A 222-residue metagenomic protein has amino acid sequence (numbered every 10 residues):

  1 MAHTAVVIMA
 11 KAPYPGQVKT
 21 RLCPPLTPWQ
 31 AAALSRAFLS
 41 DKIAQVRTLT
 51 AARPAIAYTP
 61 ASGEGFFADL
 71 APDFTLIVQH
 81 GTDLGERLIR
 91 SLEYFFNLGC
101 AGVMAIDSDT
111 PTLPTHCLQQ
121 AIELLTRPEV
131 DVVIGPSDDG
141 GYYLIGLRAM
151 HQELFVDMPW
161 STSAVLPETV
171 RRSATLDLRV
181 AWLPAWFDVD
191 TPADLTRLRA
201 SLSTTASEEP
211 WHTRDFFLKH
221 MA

Functional and structural regions predicted by a protein language model:
M1-R21: N-terminal nucleotide-binding beta1-loop-alpha1 segment
A33-A52: A short, N-terminal amphipathic alpha-helix
A51-P60: Short beta-strand/loop segment that forms part of the nucleotide-sugar
F66-V103, T162-V165: Short phosphate-binding loop-to-helix
I106: Catalytic metal- and UDP-sugar-binding loop of GT-A-like glycosyltransferases, i.e., residues flanking the conserved
L113-D139: Conserved donor-nucleotide/metal-binding helix-loop-beta segment in metal-dependent transferases, i.e., the alpha-helix
H151-V170: Short, glycine-/small-residue-rich phosphate/pyrophosphate-handling segment
E168-A222: Conserved alpha/beta core of the MobA/IspD/sugar-nucleotide pyrophosphorylase nucleotidyltransferase superfamily
